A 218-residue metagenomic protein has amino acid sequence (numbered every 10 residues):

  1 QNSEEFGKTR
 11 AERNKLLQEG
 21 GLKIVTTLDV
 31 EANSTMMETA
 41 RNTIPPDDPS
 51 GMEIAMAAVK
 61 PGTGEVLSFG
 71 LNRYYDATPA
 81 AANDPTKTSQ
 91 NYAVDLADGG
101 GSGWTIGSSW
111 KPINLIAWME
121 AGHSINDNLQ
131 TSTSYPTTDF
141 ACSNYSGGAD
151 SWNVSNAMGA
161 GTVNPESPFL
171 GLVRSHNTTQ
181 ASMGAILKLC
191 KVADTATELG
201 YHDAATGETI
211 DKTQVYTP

Functional and structural regions predicted by a protein language model:
Q1-G7, T27: Long, well-ordered, tryptophan-enriched scaffold segments
S3-E4, Q130, K191, G207: Short, flexible coil/linker elements and helix-boundary hinge sites characteristic of intrinsically disordered
E12-G20, V30-I113, A117-F169, R174-S175 (+1 more regions): Short pre-catalytic segments that frame enzyme active sites
M183-L187: Structural transition elements
V192-A196: Active-site/catalytic core of tyrosine-dependent DNA strand-transfer enzymes
